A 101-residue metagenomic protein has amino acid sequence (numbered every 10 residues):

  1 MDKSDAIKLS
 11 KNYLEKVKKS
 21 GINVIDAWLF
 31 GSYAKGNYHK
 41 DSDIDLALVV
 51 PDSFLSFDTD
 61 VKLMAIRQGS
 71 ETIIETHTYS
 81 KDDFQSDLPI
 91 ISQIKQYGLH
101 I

Functional and structural regions predicted by a protein language model:
M1-I25, K35-K40, P51-I101: Catalytic core of pol beta-like nucleotidyltransferases
D43: ATP/adenylate-binding site constellation spanning eukaryotic-like Ser/Thr protein kinases, ABC-transporter
